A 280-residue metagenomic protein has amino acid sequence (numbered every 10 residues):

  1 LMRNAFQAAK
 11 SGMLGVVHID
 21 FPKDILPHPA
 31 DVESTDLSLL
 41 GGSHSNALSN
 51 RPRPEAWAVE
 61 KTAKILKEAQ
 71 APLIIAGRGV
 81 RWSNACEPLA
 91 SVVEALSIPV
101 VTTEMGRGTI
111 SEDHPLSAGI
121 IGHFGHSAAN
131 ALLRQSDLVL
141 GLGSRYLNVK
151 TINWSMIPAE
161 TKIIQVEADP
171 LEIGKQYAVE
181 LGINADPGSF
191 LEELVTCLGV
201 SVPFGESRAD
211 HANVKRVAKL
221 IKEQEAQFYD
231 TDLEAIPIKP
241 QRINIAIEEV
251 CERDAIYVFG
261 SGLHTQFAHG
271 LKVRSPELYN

Functional and structural regions predicted by a protein language model:
L1, G106-V217: Glycine-rich, acidic loop regions that bind phosphate or pyrophosphate groups
M2, Q7-M13, A58-P72, V92 (+2 more regions): Glycine-rich phosphate/diphosphate-binding loops that line cofactor/substrate pockets in enzymes
N4, A8-E68, D230: Conformationally flexible catalytic loops at phosphate/diphosphate-handling active centers
H18-P22, I75-G77, G141-G143, E167 (+1 more regions): Short beta-strand segments
D20, S97-E104, I164-E167: Short internal beta-strands
F21-P27, R78-V80, R107, P170 (+1 more regions): Glycine-rich beta-alpha junction loops
E33-A47, T109-E112, K219-T231, S275-L278: Gly-rich Lys/Arg/Thr-decorated short loops/hinges at beta-loop-alpha junctions or inter-strand turns that position
A218-N280: Active-site diphosphate/adenylate-binding microenvironment
